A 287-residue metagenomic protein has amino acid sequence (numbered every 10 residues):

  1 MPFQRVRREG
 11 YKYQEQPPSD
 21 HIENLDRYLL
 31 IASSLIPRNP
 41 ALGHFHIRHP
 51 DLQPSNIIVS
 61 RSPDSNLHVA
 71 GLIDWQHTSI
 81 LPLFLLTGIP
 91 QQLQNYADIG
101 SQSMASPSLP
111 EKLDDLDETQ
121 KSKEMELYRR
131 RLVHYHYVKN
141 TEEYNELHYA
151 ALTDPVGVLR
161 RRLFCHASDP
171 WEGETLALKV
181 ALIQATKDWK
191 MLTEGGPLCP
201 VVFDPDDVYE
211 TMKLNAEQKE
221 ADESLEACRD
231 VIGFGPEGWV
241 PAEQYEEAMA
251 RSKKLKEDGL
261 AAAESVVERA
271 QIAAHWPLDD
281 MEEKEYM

Functional and structural regions predicted by a protein language model:
M1-Q53, I58-M287: Polybasic, positively charged surfaces/segments
